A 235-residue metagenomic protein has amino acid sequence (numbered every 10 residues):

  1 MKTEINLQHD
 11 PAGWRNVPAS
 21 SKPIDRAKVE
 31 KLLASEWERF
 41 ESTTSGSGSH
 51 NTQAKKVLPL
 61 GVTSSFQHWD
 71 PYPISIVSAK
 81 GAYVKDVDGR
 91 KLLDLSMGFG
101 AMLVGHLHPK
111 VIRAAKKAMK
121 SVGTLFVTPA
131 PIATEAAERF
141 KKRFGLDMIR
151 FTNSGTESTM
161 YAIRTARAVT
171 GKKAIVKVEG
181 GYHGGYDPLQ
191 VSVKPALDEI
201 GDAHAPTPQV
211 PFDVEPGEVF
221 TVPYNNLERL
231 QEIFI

Functional and structural regions predicted by a protein language model:
M1-T44: Non-catalytic terminal extensions of PLP-dependent enzymes
L7-S20, K91-K172: Glycine-rich loop-to-alpha-helix module at the N-terminal edge of alpha/beta enzyme cores
V29-S78: Active-site-adjacent loop/helix segments that line or gate small-molecule/cofactor pockets in enzymes
T44-G48, S78, G105, P109 (+5 more regions): Electropositive phosphate-/nucleotide-binding environments in soluble metabolic enzymes
S45-A54, Y83-R90, E138-K142: Short, hydrophobic/aliphatic alpha-helical segments
P73-D94: Active-site and channel-lining beta-strand-loop segments that bind or position nucleotide-derived/phosphorylated
K85, V104-G105, V191-S192: Short beta-strand-to-turn element immediately C-terminal to the catalytic PLP-Schiff-base lysine in fold type I
A137-I235: PLP-dependent aspartate aminotransferase-fold enzymes
